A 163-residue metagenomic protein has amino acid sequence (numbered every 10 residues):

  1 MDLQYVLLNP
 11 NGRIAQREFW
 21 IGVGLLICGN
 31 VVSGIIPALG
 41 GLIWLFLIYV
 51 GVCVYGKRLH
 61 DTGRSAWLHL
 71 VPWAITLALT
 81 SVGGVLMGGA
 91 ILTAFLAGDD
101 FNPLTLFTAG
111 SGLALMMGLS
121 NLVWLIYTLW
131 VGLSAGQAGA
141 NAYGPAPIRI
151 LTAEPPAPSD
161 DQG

Functional and structural regions predicted by a protein language model:
M1-G29, L47-L68, L129-G163: Membrane-interface extramembranous regions at the lipid-water interface
R13, G84, G89, D99 (+3 more regions): Intrinsically disordered, low-complexity regions
R17-V52, A66-A94, T108-G132: Hydrophobic alpha-helical transmembrane segments in multi-pass membrane proteins
L92-N102: Peri-membrane helix termini and adjoining interfacial loops of integral membrane proteins
